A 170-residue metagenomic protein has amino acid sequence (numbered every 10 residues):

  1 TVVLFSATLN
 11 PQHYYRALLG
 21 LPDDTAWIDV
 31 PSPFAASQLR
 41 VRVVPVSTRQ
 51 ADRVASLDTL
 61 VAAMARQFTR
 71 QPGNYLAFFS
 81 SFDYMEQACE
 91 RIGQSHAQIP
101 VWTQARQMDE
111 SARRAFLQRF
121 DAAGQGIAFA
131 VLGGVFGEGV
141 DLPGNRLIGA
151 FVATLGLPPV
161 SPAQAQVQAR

Functional and structural regions predicted by a protein language model:
T1-R170: ASCE RecA-like P-loop NTPase motor cores that couple ATP hydrolysis to mechanical translocation on nucleic acids
